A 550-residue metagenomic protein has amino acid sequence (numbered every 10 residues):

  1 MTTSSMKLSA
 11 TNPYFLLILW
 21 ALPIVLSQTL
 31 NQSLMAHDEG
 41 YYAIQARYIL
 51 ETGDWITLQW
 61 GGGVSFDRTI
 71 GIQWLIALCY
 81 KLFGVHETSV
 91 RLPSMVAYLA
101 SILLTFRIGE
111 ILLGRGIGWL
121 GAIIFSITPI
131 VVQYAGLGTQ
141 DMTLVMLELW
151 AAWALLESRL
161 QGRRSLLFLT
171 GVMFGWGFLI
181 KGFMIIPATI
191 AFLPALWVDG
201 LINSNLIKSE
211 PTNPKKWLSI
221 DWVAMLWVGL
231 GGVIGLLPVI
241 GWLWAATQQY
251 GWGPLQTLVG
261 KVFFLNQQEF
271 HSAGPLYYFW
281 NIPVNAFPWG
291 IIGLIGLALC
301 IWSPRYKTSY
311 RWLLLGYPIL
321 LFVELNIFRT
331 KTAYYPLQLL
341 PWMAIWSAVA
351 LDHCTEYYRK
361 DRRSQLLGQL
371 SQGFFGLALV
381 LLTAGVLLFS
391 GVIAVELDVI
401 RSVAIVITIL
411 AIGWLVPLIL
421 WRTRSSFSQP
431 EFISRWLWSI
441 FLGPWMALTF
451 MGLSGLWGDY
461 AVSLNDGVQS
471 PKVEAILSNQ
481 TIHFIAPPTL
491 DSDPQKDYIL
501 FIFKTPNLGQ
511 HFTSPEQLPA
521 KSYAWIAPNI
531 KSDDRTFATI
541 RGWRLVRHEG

Functional and structural regions predicted by a protein language model:
M1-V25, A224-V233: Start-transfer (signal-anchor) and selected internal transmembrane alpha helices of multi-pass inner/ER membrane
S5, F168, V172, C300-N326 (+2 more regions): Membrane-embedded architecture of ER/inner-membrane glycosylation machinery
A10-L17, T105-I127: Transmembrane-helix signature of polytopic, membrane-embedded enzymes that assemble or transfer cell-envelope glycans
L22-L26, Y41-D67, G71-W74, L78: Extracytosolic helix-loop segments that constitute the early lumenal/periplasmic catalytic or substrate-binding loops
I44-R47, W176, I180, I185-C354 (+1 more regions): Transmembrane-lumen/periplasm boundary regions of multi-pass, lipid-linked membrane glycan transferases
L92-L112, W150: Transmembrane-helix motifs of polytopic, lipid-linked glycan transferases
I130, G136-L144: Short acidic/glycine- and proline-prone juxtamembrane loop motifs at membrane-interface regions of multi-pass membrane
A151-L167, G177, L351-C354: Membrane-interface transmembrane helices that cradle and orient dolichyl/undecaprenyl
